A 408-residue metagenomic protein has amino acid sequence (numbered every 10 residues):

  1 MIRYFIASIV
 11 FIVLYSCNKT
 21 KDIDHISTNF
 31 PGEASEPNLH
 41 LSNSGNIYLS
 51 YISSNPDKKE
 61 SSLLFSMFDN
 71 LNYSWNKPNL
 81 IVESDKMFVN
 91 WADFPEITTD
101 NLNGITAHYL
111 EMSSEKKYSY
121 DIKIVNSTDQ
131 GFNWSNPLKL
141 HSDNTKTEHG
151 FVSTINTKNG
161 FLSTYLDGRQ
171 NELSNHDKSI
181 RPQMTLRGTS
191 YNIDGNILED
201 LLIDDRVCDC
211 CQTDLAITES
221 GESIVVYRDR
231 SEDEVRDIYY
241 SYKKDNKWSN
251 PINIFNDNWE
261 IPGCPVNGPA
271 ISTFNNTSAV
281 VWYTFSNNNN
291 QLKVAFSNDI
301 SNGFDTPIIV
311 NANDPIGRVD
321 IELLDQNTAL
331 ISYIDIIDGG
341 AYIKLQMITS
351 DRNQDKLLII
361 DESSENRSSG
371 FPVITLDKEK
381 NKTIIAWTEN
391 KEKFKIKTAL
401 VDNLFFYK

Functional and structural regions predicted by a protein language model:
M1-D24: Bacterial Sec-dependent N-terminal signal peptides
N18-K408: Extracellular, repeat-based ectodomains that mediate carbohydrate processing or recognition
